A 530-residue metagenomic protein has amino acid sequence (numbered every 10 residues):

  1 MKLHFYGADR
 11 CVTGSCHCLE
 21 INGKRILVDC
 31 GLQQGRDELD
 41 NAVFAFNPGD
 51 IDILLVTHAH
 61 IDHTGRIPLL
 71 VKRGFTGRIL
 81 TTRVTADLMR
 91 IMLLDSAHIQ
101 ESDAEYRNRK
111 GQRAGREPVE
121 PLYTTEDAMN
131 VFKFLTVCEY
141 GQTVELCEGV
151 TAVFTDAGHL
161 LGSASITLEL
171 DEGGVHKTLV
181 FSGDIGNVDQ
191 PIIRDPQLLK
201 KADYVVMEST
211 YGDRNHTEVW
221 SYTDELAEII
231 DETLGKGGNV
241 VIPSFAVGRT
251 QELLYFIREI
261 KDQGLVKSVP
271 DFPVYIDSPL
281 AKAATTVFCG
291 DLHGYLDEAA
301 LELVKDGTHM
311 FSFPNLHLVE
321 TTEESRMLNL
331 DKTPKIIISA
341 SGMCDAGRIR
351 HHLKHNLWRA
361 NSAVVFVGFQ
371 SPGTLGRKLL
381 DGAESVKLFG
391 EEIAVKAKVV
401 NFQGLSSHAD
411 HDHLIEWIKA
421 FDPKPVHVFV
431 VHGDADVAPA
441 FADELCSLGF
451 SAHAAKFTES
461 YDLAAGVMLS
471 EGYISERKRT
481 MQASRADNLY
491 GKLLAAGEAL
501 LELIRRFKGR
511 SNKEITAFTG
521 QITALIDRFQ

Functional and structural regions predicted by a protein language model:
M1-L55, H60, T64, V71-E252 (+3 more regions): His/Asp/Glu-rich metal-coordinating catalytic cores of metallo-dependent phosphodiesterases/hydrolases acting on
Q100-E105, D291-K305, L469-L494: A polyampholytic, Gly/Pro-enriched intrinsically disordered region
V150-F154, V287-Y295, I415-W417, A464-S475: Short, surface-exposed amphipathic charged segments that create phosphate/polyanion-binding patches used for binding
I185, E218-T223, P314-E324, M343-D345 (+2 more regions): A general structural motif
P191-V206, L292-A300, Q370-K396: Short, compositionally biased "basic patch" segments
I229-T374, V386-K387, D422, V437-P439 (+3 more regions): Hard-cation-handling environments
R359, D434-R477: C-terminal, active-site-flanking charged/polar segments
K387-I418: Generic long, charged, amphipathic alpha-helical segments
